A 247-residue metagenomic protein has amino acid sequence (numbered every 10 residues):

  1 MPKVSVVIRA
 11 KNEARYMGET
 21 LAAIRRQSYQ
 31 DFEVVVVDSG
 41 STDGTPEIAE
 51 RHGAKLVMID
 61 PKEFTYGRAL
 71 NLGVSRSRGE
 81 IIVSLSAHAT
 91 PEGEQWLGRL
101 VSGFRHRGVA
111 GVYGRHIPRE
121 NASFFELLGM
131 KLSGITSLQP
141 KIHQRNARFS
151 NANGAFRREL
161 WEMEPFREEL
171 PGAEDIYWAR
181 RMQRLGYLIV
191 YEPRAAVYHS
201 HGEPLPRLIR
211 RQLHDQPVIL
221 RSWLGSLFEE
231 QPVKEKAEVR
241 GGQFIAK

Functional and structural regions predicted by a protein language model:
M1-A23: N-proximal low-complexity "stem/linker" segments adjacent to membrane-targeting elements
A22-D31: Short, acidic, metal-binding catalytic loop of nucleotide-sugar glycosyltransferases
D38-P46, T90: A conserved acidic beta->alpha catalytic loop
D60-S77: Glycine-rich, basic loop-to-helix element that forms the pyrophosphate-binding segment of sugar-nucleotide handling
E80-T90: Short beta-strand-to-loop acidic/aromatic patch adjacent to the donor-nucleotide binding site
T90, E94-F125: Conserved donor NDP-sugar-binding/catalytic core segment of glycosyltransferases
P118, S137-F156, P171, Y177: A recurrent flexible, glycine/aromatic-enriched loop bordering the glycosyltransferase active site that acts as
P206, R210-K247: Non-catalytic, C-terminal membrane-associated alpha-helical segments of glycosyltransferases
